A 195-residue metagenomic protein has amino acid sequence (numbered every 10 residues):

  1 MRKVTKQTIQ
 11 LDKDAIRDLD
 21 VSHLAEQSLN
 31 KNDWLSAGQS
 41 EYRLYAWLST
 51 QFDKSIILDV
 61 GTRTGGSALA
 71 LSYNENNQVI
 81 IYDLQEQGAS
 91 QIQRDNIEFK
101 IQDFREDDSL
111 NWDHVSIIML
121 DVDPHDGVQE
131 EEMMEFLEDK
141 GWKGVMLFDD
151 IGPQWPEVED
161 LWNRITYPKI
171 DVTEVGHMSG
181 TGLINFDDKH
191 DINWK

Functional and structural regions predicted by a protein language model:
M1-K195: A short alpha-helical cap/connector motif
